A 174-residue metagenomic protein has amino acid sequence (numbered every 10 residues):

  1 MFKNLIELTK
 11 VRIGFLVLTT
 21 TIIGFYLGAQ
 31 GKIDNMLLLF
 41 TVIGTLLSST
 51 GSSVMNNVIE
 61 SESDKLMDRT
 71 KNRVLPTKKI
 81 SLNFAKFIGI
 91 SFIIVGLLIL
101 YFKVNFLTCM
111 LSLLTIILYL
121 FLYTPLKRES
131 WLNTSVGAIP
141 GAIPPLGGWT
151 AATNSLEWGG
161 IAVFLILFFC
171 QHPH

Functional and structural regions predicted by a protein language model:
M1-I13, V74-A85, F121-P140: Interhelical loop and helix-boundary elements at the membrane-water interface of polytopic inner-membrane proteins
K10-L27, I139: The first (N-terminal) embedded transmembrane alpha-helix
T19-I22, R73-P76, F92, V136-A152: Small-residue-rich segments of transmembrane alpha-helices in multi-pass membrane proteins, especially helix faces
T19-I23, L27-S61, R69, M110-F121 (+1 more regions): Membrane-embedded alpha-helical segments that form the functional core of polytopic membrane enzymes, especially those
T21-G28, G96-K103, Y119-T124, P145-A152 (+1 more regions): Structural signal for membrane-spanning alpha-helices in multi-pass inner-membrane proteins, emphasizing helix cores
G31, Y101-C109, T153-W158: Transmembrane helix interruption/hinge and helix-loop junction motifs
I33, A138-P173: Functional transmembrane core segments of multi-pass inner-membrane proteins
R69-M110: Multi-pass membrane catalytic core of lipid/isoprenoid biosynthesis enzymes
